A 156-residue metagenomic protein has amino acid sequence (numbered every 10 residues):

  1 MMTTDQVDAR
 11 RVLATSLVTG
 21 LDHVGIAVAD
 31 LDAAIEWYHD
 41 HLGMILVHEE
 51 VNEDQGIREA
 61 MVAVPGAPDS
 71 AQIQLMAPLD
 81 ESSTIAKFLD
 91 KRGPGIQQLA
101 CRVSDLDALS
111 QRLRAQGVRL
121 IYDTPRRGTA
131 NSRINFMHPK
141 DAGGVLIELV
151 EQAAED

Functional and structural regions predicted by a protein language model:
M1-L17, A60-M61, C101, D107-D156: Vicinal oxygen chelate
R11-T15, T19-H23, A29-D32, M44-I45: The feature marks the first
V18, H41-G43, G93, G143: Alpha-helix termination/capping residues and helix-transition junctions
L21-A29, A60-M61, P65, L79-D80 (+2 more regions): Vicinal oxygen chelate
A34-H39, V62, L113: Conserved active-site tyrosine of GNAT-family acetyltransferases
H41-V47, G117-Y122: Short Pro/Gly-enriched beta-strand edge/turn motifs at strand-loop
I45-D90, A130-A153: Conserved short beta-strand elements that form part of the metal-binding/catalytic scaffold of enzyme active sites
